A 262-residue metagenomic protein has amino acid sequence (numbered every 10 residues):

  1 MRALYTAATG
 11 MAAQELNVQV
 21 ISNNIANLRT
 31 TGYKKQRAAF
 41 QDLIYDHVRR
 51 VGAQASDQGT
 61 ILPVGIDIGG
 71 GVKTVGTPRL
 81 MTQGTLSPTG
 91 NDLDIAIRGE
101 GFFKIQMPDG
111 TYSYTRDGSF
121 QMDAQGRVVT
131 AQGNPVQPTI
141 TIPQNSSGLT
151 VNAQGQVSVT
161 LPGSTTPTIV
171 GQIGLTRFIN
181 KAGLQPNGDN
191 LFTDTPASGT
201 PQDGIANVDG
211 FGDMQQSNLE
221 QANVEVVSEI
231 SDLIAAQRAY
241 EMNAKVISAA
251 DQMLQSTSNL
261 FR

Functional and structural regions predicted by a protein language model:
M1-R262: Amphipathic alpha-helical polymerization modules
